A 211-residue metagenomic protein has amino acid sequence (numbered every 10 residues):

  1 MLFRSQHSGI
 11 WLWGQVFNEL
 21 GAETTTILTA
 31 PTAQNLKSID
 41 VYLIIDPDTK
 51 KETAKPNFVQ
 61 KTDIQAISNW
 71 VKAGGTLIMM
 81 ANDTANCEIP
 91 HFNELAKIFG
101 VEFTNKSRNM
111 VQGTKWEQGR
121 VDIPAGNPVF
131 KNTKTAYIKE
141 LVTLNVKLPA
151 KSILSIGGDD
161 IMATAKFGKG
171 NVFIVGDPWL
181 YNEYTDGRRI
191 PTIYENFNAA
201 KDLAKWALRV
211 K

Functional and structural regions predicted by a protein language model:
M1, E19, S38, E102 (+2 more regions): Extracellular ligand-binding/catalytic regions of CAZymes and related secreted enzymes and adhesion modules
M1-E19: Short, charged N-terminal beta->alpha structural module
M1-S5, T26, I161-A163, Y181-D186: Short, solvent-exposed loop/turn elements at domain surfaces
G9-W13, N35, D63-A66, E88-L95 (+1 more regions): Stable alpha-helical elements in mature extracytoplasmic
F17, T32-I89, K169, V175: Short alpha-beta junction capping motif
N18-T26: A generic structural motif
D48-T49, D159, P178-Y181: Short, solvent-exposed loop/turn segments at secondary-structure junctions
M80-G168: An acidic, glycine-rich "communication" segment
